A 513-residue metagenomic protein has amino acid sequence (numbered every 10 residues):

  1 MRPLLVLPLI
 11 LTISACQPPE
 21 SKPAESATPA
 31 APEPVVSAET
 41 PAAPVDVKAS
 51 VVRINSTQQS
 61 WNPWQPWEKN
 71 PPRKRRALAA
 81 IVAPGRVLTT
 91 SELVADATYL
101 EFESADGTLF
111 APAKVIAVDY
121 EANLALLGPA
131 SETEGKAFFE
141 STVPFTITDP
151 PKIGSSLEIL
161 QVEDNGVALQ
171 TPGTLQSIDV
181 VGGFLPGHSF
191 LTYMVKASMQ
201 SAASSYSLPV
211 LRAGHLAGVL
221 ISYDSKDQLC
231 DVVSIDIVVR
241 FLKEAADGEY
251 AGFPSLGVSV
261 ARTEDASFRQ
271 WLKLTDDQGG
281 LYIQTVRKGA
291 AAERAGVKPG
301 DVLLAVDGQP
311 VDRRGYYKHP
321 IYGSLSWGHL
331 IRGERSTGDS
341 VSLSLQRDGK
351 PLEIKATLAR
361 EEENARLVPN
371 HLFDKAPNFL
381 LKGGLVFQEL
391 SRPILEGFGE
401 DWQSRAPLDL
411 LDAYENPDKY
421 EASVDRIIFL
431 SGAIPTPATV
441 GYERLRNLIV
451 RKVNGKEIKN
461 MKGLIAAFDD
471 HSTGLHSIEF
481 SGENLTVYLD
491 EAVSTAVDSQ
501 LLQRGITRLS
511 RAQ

Functional and structural regions predicted by a protein language model:
T12-A15: C-terminal motif of bacterial Sec signal peptides marking the signal peptidase cleavage site
Q17-V47: Compositionally biased, proline/threonine/alanine/serine-rich low-complexity intrinsically disordered stretches
P18, K22-A27, Q59, E68 (+9 more regions): C-terminal recognition in membrane/secretory proteostasis and scaffolding
A38-A42, W61-T90, F110-P112, P144 (+3 more regions): A conserved glycine-rich beta-strand in the N-terminal activation segment of trypsin-fold
D46-W64, I159: A short, Trp-centered hydrophobic/proline-enriched beta-strand micro-motif
S50-N55, A130-P144, L169-Q228, V232 (+2 more regions): Active-site region of chymotrypsin-like
Q59-S60, K74, A95, V118-N123 (+4 more regions): Short, conserved beta-turn/loop elements at beta-strand boundaries and strand-helix junctions
A83-L169, Q200, S225-D227, L352-E353: Conserved active-site neighborhood of the chymotrypsin/trypsin-like protease fold
